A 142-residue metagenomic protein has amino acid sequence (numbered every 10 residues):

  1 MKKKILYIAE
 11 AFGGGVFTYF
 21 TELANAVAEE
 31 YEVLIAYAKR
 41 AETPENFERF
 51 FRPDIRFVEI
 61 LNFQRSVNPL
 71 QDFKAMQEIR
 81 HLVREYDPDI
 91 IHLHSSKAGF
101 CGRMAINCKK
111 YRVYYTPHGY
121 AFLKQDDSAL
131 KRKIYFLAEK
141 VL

Functional and structural regions predicted by a protein language model:
M1-I5: Extreme N-terminal starter segment of soluble prokaryotic enzymes
L6-Q71: N-terminal strand-loop element at the rim of the active site of nucleotide-sugar-dependent glycosyltransferases
F12-G14, F63-V67, Y111-R132, V141: A short, histidine- and acid-enriched strand-loop-helix "catalytic/donor-clamping" loop that lines the nucleotide-sugar
Y19, A38, L93-H94, Y135: Replace "coordinates the UDP/GDP/TDP-sugar" with "coordinates nucleotide-activated sugar donors
L70-E78: Glycine-rich, highly charged phosphate/nucleotide-binding loops
Q77-H81, R132-L142: Membrane-proximal helix-turn-helix segments that form the acceptor-binding/catalytic region of lipid-linked
V83, D87-P88: Proline-aspartate-enriched helix->loop->beta-strand connector
L93-G99, P117: Short His-centered aromatic/hydrophobic patch
